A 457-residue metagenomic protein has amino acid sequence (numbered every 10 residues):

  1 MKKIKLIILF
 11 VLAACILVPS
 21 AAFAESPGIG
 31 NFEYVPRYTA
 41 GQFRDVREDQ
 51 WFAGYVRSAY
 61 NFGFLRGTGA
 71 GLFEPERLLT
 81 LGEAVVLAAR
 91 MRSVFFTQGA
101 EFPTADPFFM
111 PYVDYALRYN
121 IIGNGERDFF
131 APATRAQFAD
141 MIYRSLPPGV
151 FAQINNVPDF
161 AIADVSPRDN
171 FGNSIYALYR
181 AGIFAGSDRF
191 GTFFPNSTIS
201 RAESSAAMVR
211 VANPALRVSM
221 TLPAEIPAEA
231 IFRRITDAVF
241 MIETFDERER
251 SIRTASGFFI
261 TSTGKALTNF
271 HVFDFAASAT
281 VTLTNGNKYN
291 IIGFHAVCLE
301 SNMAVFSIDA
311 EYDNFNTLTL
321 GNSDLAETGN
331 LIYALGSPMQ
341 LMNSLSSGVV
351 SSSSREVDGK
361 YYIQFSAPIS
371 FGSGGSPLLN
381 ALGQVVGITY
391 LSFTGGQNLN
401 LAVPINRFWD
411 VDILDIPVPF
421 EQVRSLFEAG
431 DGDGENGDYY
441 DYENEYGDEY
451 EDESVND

Functional and structural regions predicted by a protein language model:
K3-A24: Sec-dependent N-terminal signal peptides of Gram-positive bacterial secreted proteins and lipoproteins
V18-A53, R66-A136, R144-F171, A185-T198 (+1 more regions): Feature responds to low-complexity, polar/acidic, surface-exposed segments characteristic of secreted/exported proteins
V218-R234, I242, A276, T280 (+5 more regions): C-terminal cap/linker of serine protease catalytic domains
R233-E249, I332: A short, Trp-centered hydrophobic/proline-enriched beta-strand micro-motif
R248-T254, T261-G336, Q340-N343, D358-Y361 (+1 more regions): Conserved active-site neighborhood of the chymotrypsin/trypsin-like protease fold
T261, N269-D274, S346, S352 (+3 more regions): Short beta->alpha transition motifs characteristic of CBS
I369-T389: Catalytic nucleophile loop of clan PA
